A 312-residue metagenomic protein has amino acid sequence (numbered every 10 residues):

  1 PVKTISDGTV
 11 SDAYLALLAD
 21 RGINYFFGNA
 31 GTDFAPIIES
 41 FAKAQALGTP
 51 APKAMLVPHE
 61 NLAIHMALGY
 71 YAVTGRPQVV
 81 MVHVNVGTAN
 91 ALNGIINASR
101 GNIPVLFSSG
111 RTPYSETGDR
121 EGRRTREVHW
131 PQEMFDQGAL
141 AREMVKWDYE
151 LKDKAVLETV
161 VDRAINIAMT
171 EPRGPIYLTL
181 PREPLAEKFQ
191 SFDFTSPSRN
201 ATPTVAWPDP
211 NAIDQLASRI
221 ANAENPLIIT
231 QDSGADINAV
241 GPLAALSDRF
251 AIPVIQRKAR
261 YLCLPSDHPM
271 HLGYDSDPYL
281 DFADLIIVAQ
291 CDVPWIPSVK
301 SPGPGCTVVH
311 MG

Functional and structural regions predicted by a protein language model:
P1-G312: N-terminal alpha/beta PP-like core and its mobile active-site loop of ThDP/TPP-dependent enzymes
